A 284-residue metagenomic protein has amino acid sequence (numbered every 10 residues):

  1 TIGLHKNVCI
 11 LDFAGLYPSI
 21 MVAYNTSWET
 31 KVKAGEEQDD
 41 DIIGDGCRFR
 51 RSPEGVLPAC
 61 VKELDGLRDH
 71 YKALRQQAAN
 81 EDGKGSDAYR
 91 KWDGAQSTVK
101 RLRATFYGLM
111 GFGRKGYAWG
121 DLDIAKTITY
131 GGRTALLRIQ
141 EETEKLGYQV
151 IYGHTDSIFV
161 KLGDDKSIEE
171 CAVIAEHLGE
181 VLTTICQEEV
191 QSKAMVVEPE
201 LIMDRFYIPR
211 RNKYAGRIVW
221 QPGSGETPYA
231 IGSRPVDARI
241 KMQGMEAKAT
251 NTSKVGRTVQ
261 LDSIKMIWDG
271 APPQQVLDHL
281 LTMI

Functional and structural regions predicted by a protein language model:
T1-I284: Conserved acidic
